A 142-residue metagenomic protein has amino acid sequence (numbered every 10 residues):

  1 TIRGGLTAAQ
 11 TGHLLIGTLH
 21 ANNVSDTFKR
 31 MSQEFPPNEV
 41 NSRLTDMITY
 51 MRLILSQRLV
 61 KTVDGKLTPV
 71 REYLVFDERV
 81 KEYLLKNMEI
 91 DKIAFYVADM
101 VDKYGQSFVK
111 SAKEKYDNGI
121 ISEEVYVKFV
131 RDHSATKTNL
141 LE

Functional and structural regions predicted by a protein language model:
T1-E142: Short, flexible helix-loop junctions that flank or precede catalytic/ligand sites
